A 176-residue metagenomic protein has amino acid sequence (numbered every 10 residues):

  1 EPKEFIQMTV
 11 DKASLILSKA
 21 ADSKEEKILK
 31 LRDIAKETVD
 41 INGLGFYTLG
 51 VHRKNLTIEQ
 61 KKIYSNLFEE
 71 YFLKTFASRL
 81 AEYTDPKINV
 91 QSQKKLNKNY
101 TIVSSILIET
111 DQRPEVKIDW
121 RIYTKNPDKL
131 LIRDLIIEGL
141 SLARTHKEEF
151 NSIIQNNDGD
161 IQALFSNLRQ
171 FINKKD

Functional and structural regions predicted by a protein language model:
E1-F76, L80: Early exported N-terminus immediately downstream of N-terminal targeting peptides
T48, R53, S92, W120 (+2 more regions): Solvent-exposed, flexible loop/coil residues
L49-G50, E82-K87, N151-I154: Juxtamembrane/interface motifs at transmembrane-helix termini
R53, E70-Y71, I108-T110, I137-L142: Solvent-exposed loop/turn segments at secondary-structure junctions within structured extracellular/periplasmic domains
K74-V116, F171-D176: Surface-exposed, charged secondary-structure patches
E115-R144: Short beta-strand edge/turn micro-motifs at domain boundaries
D134-D176: Low-complexity, intrinsically disordered terminal/linker segments enriched in charged and Gly/Pro repeats
